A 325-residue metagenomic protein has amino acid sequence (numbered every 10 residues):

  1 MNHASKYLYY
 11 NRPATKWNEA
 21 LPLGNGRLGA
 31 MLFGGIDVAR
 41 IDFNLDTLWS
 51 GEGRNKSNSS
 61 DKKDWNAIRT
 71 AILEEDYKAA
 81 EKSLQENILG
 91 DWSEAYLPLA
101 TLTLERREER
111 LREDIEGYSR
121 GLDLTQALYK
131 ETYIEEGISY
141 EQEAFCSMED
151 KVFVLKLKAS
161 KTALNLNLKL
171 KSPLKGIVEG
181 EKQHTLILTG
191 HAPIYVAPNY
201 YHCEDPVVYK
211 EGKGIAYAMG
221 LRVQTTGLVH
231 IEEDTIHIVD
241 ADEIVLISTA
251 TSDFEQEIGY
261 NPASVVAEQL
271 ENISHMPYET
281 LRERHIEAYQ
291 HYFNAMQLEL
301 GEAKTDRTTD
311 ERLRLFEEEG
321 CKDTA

Functional and structural regions predicted by a protein language model:
M1-A325: Aromatic-residue-lined binding/catalytic grooves and analogous aromatic/hydrophobic interfacial grooves in multimeric
